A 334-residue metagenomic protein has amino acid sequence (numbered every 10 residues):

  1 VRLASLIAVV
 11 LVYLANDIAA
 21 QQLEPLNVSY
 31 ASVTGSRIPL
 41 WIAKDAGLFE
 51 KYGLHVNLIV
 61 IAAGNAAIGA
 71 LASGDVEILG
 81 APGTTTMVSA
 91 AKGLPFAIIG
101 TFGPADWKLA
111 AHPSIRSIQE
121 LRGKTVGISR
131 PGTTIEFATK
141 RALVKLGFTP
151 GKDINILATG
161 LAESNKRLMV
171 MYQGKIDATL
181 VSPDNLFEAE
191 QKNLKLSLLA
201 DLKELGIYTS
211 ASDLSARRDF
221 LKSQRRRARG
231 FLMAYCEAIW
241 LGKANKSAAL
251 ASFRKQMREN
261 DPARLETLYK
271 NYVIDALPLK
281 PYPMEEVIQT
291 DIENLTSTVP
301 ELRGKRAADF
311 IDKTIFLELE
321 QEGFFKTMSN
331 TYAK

Functional and structural regions predicted by a protein language model:
A4-D17: Bacterial N-terminal signal peptides
Q21-P183, L198-Y208: Short, glycine-/small- and polar/acidic-enriched structural segments that line small-molecule recognition paths
N57, N65, N155-A158, T267-V273 (+1 more regions): Short linear loop/turn motifs
T84-T85, E163-R258: Pocket-lining segment of extracytoplasmic ligand-binding domains
T134-K152, M233-E266, I311, E318-L319 (+2 more regions): Ligand-binding clefts/hinges and TM-proximal coupling segments of bilobed small-molecule sensing domains
K222-G304: Secondary-structure end/capping motifs
E293-K334: Conserved C-terminal helix/tail region of periplasmic/extracytoplasmic solute-binding proteins
